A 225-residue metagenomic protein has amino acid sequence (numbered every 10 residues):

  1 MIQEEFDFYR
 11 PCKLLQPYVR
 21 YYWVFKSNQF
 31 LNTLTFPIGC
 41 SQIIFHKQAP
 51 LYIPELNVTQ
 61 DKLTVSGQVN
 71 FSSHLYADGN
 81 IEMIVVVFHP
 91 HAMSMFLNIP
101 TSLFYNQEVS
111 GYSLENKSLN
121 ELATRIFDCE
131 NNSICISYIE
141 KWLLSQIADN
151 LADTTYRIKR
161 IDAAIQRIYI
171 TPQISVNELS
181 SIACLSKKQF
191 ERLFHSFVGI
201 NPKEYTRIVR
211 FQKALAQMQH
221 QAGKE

Functional and structural regions predicted by a protein language model:
M1-I161, Q166-N177, A183-K187, N201 (+1 more regions): Alpha-helical bundle regulatory/interaction domains
N177-F211: Basic/polar phosphate-binding segments, predominantly the helix-turn-helix DNA-binding elements of transcriptional
